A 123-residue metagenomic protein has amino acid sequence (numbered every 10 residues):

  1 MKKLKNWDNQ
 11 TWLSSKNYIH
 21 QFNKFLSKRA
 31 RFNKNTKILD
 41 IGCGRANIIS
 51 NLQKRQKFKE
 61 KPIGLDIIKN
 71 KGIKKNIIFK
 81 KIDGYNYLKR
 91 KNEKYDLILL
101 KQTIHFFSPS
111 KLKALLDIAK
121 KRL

Functional and structural regions predicted by a protein language model:
M1-A30: Class I SAM-dependent methyltransferase Rossmann-like catalytic core, especially the SAM/SAH-binding loop
T36-G44: Conserved class I S-adenosyl-L-methionine
R45-N86: Class I SAM-dependent methyltransferase SAM/SAH-binding core
N86-N92: Short conserved loop adjoining the S-adenosyl-L-methionine
L99: A conserved beta-strand element that flanks and buttresses the S-adenosyl-L-methionine
Q102-T103: Short catalytic micro-motifs in class I SAM-dependent methyltransferases
F107-S108, L123: Helix-to-beta-strand junctions that scaffold the AdoMet/dcAdoMet cofactor pocket in Class I SAM-dependent enzymes
K113-L123: A short glycine-rich, Lys/Arg-flanked "PGG" loop and its adjoining helix->strand segment in the class I
